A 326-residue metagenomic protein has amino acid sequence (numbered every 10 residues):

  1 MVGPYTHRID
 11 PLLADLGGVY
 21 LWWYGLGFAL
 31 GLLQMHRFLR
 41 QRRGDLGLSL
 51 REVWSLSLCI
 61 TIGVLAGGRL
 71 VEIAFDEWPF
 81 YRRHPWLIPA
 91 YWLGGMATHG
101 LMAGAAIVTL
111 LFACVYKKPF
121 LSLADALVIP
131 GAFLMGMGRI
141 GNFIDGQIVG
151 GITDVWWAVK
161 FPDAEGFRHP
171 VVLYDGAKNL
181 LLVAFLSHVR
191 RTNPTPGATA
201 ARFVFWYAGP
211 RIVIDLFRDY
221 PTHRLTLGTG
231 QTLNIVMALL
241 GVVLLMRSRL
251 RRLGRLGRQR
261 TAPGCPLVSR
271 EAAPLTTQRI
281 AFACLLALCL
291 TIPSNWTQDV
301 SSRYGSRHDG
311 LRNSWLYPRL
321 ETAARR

Functional and structural regions predicted by a protein language model:
M1-R326: Hydrophobic, membrane-interfacing alpha helices
